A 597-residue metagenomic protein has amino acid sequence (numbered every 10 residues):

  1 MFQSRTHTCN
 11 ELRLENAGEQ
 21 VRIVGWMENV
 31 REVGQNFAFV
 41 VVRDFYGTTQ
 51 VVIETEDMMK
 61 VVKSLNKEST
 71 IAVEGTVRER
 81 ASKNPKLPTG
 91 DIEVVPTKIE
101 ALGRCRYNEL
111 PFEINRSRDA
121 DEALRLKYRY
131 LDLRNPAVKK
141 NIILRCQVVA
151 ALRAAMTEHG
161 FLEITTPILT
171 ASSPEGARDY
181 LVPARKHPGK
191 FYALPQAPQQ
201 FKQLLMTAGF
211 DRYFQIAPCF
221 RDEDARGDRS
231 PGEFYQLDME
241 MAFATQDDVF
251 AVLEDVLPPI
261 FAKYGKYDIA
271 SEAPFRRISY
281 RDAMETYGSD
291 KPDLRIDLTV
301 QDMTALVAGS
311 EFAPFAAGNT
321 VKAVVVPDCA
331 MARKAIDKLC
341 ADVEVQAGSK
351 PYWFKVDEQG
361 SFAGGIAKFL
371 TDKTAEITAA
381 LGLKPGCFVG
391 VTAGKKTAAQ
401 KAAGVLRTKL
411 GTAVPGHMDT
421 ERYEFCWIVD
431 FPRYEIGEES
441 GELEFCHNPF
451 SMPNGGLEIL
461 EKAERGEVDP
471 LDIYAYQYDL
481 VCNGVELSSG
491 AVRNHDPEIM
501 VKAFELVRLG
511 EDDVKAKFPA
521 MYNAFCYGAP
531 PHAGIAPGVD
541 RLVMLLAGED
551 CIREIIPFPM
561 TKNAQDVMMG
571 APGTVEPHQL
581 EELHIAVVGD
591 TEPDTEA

Functional and structural regions predicted by a protein language model:
M1-A597: Class II aminoacyl-tRNA synthetase catalytic cores and aaRS-like
